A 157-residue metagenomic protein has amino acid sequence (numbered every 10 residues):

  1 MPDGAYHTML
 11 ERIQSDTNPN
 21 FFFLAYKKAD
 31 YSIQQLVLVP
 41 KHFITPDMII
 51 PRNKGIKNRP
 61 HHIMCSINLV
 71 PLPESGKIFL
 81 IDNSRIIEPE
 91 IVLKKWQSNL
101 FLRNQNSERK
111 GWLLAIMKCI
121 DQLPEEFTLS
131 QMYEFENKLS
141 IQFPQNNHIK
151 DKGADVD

Functional and structural regions predicted by a protein language model:
M1-S15: N-terminal cysteine/histidine-rich coordination modules
Q14-Q34: Internal, conserved structured core segments that host functional sites
Q34, L38-K118: Long, low-complexity, charged/polar intrinsically disordered regions in eukaryotic proteins
G111, A115, F127, D151 (+1 more regions): Short, well-structured alpha-helical interface segments that form or flank functional binding sites
K118-D121, N137: Short, locally clustered residues in the helix-turn-helix/winged-helix DNA-binding domain
D121-S130: Short capping segments at the starts of secondary-structure elements
Q131-F135: A short acidic, leucine-rich amphipathic alpha-helix
N137-D155: Short, positively charged loop/turn segments that connect secondary-structure elements
